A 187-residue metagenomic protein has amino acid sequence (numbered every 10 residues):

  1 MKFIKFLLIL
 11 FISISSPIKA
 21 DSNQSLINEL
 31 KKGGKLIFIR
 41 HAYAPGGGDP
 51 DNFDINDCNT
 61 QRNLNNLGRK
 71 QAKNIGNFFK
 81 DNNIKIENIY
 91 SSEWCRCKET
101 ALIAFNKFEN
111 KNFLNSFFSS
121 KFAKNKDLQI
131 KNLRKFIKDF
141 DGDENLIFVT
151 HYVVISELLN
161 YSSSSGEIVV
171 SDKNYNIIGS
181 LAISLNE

Functional and structural regions predicted by a protein language model:
I4-I14: Sec-dependent N-terminal signal peptides
S16-A20: Sec/Tat signal peptide C-region and signal peptidase I cleavage site
D21-N112, F117-K121, Y161-E187: Active-site-proximal alpha-helix that buttresses catalytic centers in soluble enzyme cores
G34-I37, G142-T150: Generic beta-sheet signal
N125-D127: Conserved nucleotide-cofactor-binding alpha/beta core module
Q129-F140: A short, acidic, amphipathic alpha-helical segment used as a generic capping/interface helix at domain edges
